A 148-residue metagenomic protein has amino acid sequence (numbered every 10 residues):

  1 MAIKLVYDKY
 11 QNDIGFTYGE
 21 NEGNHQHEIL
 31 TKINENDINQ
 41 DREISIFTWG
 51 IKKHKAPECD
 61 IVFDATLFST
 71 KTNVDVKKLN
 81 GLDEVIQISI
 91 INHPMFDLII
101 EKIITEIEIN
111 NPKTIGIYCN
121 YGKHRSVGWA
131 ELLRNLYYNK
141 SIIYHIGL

Functional and structural regions predicted by a protein language model:
K4-V6: A short beta-strand micro-motif
Y10-Q11, G15-I29: Acidic, low-complexity, intrinsically disordered interaction modules
N21, L30-K113: C-terminal accessory "lid"/substrate-recognition subdomains
H25, H124, H145: Histidine-centered active-site/metal-ligand motif
S45, K140-I142: Conserved beta-strand segments of alpha/beta enzyme cores
I103-Y138: Catalytic cysteine-centered active loop of the rhodanese-like fold, especially the PTP/DSP P-loop
I142-L148: Short beta-strand-centered segment that lines the nucleotide-binding/catalytic pocket of NTP-utilizing
